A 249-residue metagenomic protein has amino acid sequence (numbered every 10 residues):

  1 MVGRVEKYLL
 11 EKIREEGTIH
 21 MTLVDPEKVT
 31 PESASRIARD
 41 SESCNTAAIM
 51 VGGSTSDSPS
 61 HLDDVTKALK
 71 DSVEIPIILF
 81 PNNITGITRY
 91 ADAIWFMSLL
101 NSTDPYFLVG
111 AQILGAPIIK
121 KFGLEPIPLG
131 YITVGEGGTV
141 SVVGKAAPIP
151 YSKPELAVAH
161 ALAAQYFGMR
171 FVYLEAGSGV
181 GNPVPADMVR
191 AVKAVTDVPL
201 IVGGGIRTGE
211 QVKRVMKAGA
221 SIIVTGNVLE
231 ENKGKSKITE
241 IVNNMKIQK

Functional and structural regions predicted by a protein language model:
M1-V24, A34-S35, G115-I132: N-terminal amphipathic alpha-helix/helix-capping segment at the start of soluble metabolic enzymes
T18-A34, F80-N83, T133-V158, V202 (+1 more regions): Active-site mouth loops of central-metabolism enzymes
H20-V24, I49-V51, I77-L79, I94-F96 (+4 more regions): Hydrophobic faces of well-ordered beta-strands that scaffold small-molecule active sites in alpha/beta enzyme cores
R36, L79, N83-F96, A194-T225: Catalytic cores of alpha/beta
M50-S56, A93, M97-L108, A176-G179 (+2 more regions): Glycine-rich phosphate-binding active-site loops on the catalytic face of alpha/beta enzymes
G52, V143-V189, L229-N232, K237: Glycine/Thr-rich beta-alpha phosphate-binding loop at enzyme active sites
V65-K70, G110-A111, N227-K249: C-terminal helical cap(s) of enzyme catalytic domains, especially alpha/beta-barrels
G86-Q165: Conserved anion-binding
